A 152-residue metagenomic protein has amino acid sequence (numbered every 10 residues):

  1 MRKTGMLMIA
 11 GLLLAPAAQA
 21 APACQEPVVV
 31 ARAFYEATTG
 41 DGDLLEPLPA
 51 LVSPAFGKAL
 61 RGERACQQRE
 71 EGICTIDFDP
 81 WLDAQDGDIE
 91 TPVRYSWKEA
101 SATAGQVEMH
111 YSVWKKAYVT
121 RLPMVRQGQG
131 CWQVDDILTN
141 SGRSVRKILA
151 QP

Functional and structural regions predicted by a protein language model:
M1-L7: Bacterial N-terminal signal peptides that target proteins for export
L7-A15: Bacterial N-terminal signal peptides
A18-D41: Short, low-complexity N-terminal intrinsically disordered segments enriched in polar/charged residues
P22, L60-K116: Surface-exposed, charged secondary-structure patches
G42-E71: Short, well-ordered alpha-helical segments enriched in acidic and aromatic residues
R69-G72, S101-A104, E108, W114-V119 (+2 more regions): Low-complexity, intrinsically disordered terminal/linker segments enriched in charged and Gly/Pro repeats
L122: Catalytic toxin/effector domains delivered as secreted proteins or via bacterial secretion systems
